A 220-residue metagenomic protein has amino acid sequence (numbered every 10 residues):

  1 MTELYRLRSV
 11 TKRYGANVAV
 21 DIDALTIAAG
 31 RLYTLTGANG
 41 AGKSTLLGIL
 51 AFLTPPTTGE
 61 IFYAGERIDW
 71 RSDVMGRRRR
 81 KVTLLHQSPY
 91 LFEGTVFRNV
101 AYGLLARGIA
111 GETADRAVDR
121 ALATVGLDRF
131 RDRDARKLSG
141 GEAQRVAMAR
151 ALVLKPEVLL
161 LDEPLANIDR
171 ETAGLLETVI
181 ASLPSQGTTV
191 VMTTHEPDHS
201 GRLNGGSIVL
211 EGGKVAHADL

Functional and structural regions predicted by a protein language model:
T36-A38: The feature captures the beta-strand-to-loop junction immediately N-terminal to the Walker
A51: Helix-to-loop junction immediately C-terminal to a conserved catalytic motif
I68-T83, S185: ABC ATPase NBD coupling module
E112-F130: Conserved ABC ATPase "signature" region
D134-L138, E142: Conserved ABC ATPase signature
M148: Hydrophobic anchor residue at the start of the ABC signature
L159-E163: Catalytic Walker B motif of ABC-type/P-loop ATPase nucleotide-binding domains
